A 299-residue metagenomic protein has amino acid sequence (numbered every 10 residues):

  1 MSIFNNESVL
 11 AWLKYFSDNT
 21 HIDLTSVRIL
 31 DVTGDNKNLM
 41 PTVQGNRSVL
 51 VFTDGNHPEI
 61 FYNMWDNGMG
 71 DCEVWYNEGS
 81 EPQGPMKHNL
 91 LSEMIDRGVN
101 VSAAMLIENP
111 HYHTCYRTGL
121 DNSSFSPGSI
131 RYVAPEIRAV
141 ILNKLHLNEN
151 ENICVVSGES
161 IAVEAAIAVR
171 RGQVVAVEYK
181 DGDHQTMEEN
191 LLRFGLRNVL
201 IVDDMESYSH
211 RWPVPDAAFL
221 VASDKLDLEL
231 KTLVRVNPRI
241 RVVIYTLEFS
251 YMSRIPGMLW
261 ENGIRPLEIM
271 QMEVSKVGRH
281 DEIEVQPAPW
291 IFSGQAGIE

Functional and structural regions predicted by a protein language model:
M1-G34: Short glycine-cluster motifs
N46-G128: A contiguous loop/helix-start segment that scaffolds small-molecule binding in enzyme catalytic cores
W75, S92, V234-A288: C-terminal substrate-binding/active-site "lid" region of AdoMet-derived donor-dependent transferases
A103-H111, R279-E299: Core SAM-dependent methyltransferase catalytic element
N150-E159: Conserved class I S-adenosyl-L-methionine
E159-R171: Conserved SAM-binding loop of SAM-dependent methyltransferases across substrates and taxa, primarily the Class I
Q173-Y179: Conserved SAM-binding motif I beta-strand of class I
Y179-A217: S-adenosyl-L-methionine
